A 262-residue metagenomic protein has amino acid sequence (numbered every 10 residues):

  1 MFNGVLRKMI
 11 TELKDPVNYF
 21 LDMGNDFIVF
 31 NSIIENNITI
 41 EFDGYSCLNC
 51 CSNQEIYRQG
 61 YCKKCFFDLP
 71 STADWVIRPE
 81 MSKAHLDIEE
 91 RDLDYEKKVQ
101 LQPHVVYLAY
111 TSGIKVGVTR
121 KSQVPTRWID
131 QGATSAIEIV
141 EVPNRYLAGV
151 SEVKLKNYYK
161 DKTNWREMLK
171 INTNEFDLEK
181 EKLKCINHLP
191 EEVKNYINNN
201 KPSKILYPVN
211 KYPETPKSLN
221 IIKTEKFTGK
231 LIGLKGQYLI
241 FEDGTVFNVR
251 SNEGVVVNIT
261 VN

Functional and structural regions predicted by a protein language model:
M1-N262: Non-catalytic accessory segments flanking enzymatic or RNA/DNA-binding domains
